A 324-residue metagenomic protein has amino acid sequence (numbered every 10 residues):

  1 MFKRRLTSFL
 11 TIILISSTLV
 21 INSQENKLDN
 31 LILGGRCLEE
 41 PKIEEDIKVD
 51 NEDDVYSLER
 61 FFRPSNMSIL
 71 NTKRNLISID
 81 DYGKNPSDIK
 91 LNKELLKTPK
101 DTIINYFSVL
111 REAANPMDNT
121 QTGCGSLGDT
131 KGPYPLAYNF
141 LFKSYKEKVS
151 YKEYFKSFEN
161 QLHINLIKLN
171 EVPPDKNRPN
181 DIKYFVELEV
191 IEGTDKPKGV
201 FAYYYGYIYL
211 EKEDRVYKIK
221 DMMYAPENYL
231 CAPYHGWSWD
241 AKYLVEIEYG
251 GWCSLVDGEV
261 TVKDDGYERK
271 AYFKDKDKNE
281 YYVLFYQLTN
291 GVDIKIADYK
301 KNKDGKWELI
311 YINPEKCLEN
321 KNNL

Functional and structural regions predicted by a protein language model:
M1-T11: N-terminal Sec-pathway targeting helices
I12-S16: Core hydrophobic alpha-helical transmembrane segments of single-pass membrane proteins
S17-L70, D175-L324: Exposed beta-sheet edge and beta->alpha loop/turn motif
T18, A114-D118, L166: Residue-level signal for secondary-structure boundary elements
N71-S87, I296-A297: Non-catalytic propeptide/linker segments at domain boundaries
D81-N160, E246-N279: Core segments of small alpha/beta cavity-forming domains
K131-P135, I164-N165, C231-W237: Eukaryote-specific, cytoplasm-facing alpha-helical/coiled-coil scaffolding segments in long proteins
K156-R178: A short, amphipathic edge element
